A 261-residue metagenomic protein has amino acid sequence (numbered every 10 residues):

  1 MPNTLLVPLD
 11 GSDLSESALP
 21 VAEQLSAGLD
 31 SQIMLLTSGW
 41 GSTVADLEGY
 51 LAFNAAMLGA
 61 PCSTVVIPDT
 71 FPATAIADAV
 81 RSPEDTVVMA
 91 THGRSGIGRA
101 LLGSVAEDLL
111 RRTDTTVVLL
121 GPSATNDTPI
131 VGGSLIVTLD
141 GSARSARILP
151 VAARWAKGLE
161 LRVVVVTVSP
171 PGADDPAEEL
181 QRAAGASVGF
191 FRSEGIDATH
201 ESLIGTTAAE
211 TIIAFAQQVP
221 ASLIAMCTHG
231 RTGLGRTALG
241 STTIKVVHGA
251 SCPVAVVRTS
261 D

Functional and structural regions predicted by a protein language model:
M1, L14, W40-S42, A56-V87 (+3 more regions): Structural beta-alpha unit
M1-S17, T86-T91, R111-I148, V166 (+1 more regions): Intrinsically disordered or low-complexity boundary/linker segments at protein termini and domain junctions
N3, S31, G132-L135, A153 (+1 more regions): Nucleotide donor/acceptor-binding cores
G11, A90-D108, C227-G249: Glycine-rich, Arg-bearing micro-motifs that act as flexible, cationic patches
A18-S26, I148-A156: Histidine-anchored nucleotide/phosphate-binding helix
P20-P61, D78, V165-G189, E194 (+2 more regions): Acidic, proline/glycine-rich short linear motifs
M34-L36, S63-I67, V118, V164-V166 (+2 more regions): General small-molecule cofactor/ligand-binding pocket signal
A56-A60, V66, V80-T91, S95-L120: Hydrophobic, ordered structural segments
